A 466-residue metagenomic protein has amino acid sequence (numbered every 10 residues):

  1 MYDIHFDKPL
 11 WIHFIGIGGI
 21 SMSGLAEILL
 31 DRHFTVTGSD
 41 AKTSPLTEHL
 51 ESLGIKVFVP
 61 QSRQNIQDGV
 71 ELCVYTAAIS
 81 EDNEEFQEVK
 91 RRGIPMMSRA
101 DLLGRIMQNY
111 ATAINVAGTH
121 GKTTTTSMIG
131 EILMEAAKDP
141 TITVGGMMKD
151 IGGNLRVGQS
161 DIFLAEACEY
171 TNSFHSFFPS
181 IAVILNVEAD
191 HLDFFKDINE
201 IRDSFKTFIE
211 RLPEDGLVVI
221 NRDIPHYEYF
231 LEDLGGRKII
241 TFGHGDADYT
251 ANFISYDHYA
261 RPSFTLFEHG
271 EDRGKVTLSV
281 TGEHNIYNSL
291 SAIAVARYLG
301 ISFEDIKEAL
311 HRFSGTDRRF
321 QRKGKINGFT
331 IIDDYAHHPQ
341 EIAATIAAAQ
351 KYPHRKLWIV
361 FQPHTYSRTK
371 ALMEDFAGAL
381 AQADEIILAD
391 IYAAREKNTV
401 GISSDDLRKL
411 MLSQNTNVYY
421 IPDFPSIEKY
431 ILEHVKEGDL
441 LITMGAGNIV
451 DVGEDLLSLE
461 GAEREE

Functional and structural regions predicted by a protein language model:
Y2-H13, S21, L25-R32, Y110 (+3 more regions): Nucleotide phosphate-binding/pyrophosphate-handling subdomain across enzymes that bind or process nucleotide phosphates
H5, I28, F34, E51 (+6 more regions): Phosphate-binding loop of NTP-binding sites
I12-I17, M444: Conserved N-terminal Rossmann-fold NAD(P)-binding element of oxidoreductases
H33-H49: NAD(P)-binding Rossmann-fold cofactor-contacting core
T35-G38, T141, I387, Y419: Conserved beta-strand positions in the Rossmann-like core of class I SAM-dependent methyltransferases
S39-D40, F58-Q61, M97-G104, T143-G146 (+4 more regions): Beta-strand->loop->alpha-helix junctions that form or flank phosphate-binding loops in nucleotide-handling enzymes
D68-L72, D161, E437-D439: Short acidic/histidine-rich motifs immediately flanking catalytic phosphotransfer sites in two-component signaling
A377-E437: C-terminal helical cap/extension that packs against the catalytic core of soluble nucleotide-cofactor enzymes
